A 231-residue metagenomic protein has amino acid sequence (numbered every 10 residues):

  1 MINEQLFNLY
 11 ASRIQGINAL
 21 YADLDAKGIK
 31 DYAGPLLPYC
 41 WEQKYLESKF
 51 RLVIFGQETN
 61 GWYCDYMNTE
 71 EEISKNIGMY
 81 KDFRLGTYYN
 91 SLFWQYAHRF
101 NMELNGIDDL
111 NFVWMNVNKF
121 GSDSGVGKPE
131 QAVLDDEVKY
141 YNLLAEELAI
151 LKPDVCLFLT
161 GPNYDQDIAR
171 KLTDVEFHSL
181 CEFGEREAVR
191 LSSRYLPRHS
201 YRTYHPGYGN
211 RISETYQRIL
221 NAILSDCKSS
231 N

Functional and structural regions predicted by a protein language model:
M1-S12, E130-A145, Y164-N231: C-terminal capping/extension of enzyme domains
M1-Y88, L143, E147, E187-L191 (+1 more regions): Active-site and ligand/interface coordination hotspots across diverse enzymes and nucleic-acid-associated assemblies
E47-L52, N105-L110, R190-Y201: Beta-strand-turn-beta hairpins that frame and shape the catalytic cleft of phosphate-ester-processing enzymes
E58-W62, N118-S122, G161-D165, H205-G209: Short, solvent-exposed loop/turn segments at secondary-structure junctions
N76-N90, K119-V138: Surface-exposed cleft-lining segments at the edges of enzyme active sites
G78-D108: Signature of the catalytic double-stranded beta-helix
N105-S122: Short, contiguous, well-structured surface segments enriched in hydrophobic/aromatic residues
L144-G161: Proline-aspartate-enriched helix->loop->beta-strand connector
